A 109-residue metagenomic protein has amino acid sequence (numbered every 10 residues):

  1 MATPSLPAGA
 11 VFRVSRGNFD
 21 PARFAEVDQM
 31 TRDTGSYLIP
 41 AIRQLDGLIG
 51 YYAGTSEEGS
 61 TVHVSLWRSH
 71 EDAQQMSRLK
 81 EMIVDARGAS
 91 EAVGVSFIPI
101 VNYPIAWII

Functional and structural regions predicted by a protein language model:
M1-T61, R68-E81, G88-I109: Short S/T/G/P-rich N-terminal loop/turn motif that feeds into the first structured element of a domain
